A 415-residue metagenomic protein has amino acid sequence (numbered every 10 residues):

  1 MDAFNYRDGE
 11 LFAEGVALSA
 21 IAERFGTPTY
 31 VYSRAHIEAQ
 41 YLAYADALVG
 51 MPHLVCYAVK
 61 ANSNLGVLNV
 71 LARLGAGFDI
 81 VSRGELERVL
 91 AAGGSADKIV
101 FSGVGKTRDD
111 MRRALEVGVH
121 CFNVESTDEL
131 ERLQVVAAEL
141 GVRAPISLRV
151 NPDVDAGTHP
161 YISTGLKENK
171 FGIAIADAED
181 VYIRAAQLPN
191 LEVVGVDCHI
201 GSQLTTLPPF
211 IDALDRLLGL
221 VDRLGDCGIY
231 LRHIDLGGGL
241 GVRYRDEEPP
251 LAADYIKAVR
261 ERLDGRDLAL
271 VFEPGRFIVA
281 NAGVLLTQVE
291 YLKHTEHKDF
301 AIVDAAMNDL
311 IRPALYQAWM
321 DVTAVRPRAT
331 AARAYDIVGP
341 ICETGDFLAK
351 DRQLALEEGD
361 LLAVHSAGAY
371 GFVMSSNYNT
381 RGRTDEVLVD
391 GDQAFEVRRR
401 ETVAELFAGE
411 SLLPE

Functional and structural regions predicted by a protein language model:
M1-A144, L188-E192, G219-D222, D226 (+1 more regions): A charged N-terminal "starter" segment
I37, K60, S82, A114 (+7 more regions): Conserved, mostly hydrophobic/aromatic
Y57-A61, I80, G103, V124-S126 (+6 more regions): A cross-domain feature marking catalytic cores of carbohydrate-active enzymes and several ubiquitous metabolic/repair
S63-G66, E87-R88, T107, D155-A156 (+6 more regions): Flexible loop/turn segments at secondary-structure boundaries
G77-D79, V100, C121-N123, S147-R149 (+8 more regions): Structured core elements
V136, P152-Y291, L348, Q353-L354 (+2 more regions): Active-site loop/helix belt of alpha/beta enzymes
R143-D155: Glycine-rich, aromatic-flanked loop segments that form ligand/cofactor-binding clefts across common enzyme folds
A258, D267-E415: Charged (often Lys/Glu-rich) extended helix/loop segments that serve as interaction or gating elements
